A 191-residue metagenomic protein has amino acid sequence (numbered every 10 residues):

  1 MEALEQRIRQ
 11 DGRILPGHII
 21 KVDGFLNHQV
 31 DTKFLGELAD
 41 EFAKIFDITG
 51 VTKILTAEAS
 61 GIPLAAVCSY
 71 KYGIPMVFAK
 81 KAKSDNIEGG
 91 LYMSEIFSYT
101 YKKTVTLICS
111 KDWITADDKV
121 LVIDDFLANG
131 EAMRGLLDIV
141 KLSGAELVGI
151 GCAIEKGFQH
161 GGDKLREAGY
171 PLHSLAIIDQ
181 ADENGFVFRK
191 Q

Functional and structural regions predicted by a protein language model:
M1-V51: Active-site-facing substrate-recognition patch
E2, R7, H18, L137-Q191: PRPP-dependent phosphoribosyltransferase catalytic core
V51-E58: Short glycine-rich phosphate-binding loop at a beta-alpha junction
T52, D118, V148: Conserved acidic residues
P63-Y72: Short Gly/Thr/Asp-enriched flexible loops that form oxyanion-binding sites at enzyme active sites
I74-V120, F186-R189: Short, glycine/charge-rich flexible loops or terminal/linker lids adjacent to PRPP-binding catalytic cores
A116, D124-L142: Active-site/ligand-binding-proximal alpha/beta "capping" segment
